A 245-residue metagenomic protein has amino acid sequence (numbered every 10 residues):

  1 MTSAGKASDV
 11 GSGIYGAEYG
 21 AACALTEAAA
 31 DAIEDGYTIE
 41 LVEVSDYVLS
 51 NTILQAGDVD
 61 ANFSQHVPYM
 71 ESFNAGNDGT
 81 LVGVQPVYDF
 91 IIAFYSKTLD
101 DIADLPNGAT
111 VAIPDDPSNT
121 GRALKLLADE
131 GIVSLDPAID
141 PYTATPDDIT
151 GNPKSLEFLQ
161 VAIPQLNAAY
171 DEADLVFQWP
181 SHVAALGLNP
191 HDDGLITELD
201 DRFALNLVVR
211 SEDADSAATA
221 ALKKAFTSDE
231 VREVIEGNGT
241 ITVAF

Functional and structural regions predicted by a protein language model:
M1-S12, F245: Short, low-complexity disordered leader/linker segments with a strong preference for bacterial N-terminal type II
Y15-E40: Short, polar/charged alpha-helical segment
L41-T52, I139-A168: Short helix-initiation/N-cap motifs at beta->coil->alpha
Q55-Q65, A109, I132, K154-L156 (+1 more regions): Alpha-to-beta junction loops
S72-V84, K97-L99, E172, F177 (+1 more regions): Ligand-binding "clamshell"
V84-V133, R232: A conserved helix-loop-strand patch within extracytoplasmic ligand-binding domains of the periplasmic binding
I91-A103, F203-A218: A bilobed periplasmic-binding-protein/Venus flytrap-type ligand-binding module shared by bacterial periplasmic
S118-T143, F226-F245: Ligand-binding clefts/hinges and TM-proximal coupling segments of bilobed small-molecule sensing domains
